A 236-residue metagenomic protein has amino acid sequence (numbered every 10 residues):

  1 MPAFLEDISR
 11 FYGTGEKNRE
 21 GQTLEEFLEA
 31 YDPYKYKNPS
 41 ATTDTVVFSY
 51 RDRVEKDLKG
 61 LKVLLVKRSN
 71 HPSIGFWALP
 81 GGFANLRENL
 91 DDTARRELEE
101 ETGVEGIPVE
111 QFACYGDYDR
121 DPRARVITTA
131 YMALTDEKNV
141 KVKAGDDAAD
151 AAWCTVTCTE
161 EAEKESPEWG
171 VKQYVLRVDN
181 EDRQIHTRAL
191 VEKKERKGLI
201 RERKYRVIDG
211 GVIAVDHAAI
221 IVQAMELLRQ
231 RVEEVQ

Functional and structural regions predicted by a protein language model:
M1-Q236: N-terminal leader/linker segments that precede catalytic domains of diphosphate-processing enzymes
